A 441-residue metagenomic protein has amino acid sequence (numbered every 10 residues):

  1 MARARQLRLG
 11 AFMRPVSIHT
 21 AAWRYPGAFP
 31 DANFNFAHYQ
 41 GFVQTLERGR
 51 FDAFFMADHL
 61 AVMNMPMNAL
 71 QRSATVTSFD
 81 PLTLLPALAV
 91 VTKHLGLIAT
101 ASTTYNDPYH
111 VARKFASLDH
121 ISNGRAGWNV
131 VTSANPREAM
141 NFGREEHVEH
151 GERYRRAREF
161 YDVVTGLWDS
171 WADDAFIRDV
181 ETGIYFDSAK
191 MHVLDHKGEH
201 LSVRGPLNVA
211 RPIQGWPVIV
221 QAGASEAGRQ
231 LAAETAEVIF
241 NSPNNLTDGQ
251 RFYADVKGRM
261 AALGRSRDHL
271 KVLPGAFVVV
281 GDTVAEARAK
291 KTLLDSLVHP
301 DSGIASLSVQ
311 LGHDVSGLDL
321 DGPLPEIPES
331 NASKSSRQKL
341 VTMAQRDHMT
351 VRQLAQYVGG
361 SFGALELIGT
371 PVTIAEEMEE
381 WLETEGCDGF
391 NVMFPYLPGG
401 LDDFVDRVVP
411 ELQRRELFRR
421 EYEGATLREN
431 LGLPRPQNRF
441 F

Functional and structural regions predicted by a protein language model:
M1-V91, Q214-P217, L340, F441: N-terminal beta1-alpha1-beta2 module of alpha/beta enzyme domains
A2-A4, E47-R48, L85-K93, D119-R125 (+2 more regions): Acidic (Asp/Glu)-rich catalytic clusters
A2-I18, G151-Q214, T247-A254, G258-E380 (+1 more regions): An alpha-helical appendage that flanks or caps ligand/catalytic pockets
L7-A11, F54-M56, L95-A101, G124-V130 (+4 more regions): Hydrophobic faces of well-ordered beta-strands that scaffold small-molecule active sites in alpha/beta enzyme cores
L9, L46, R50, L88 (+9 more regions): Conserved, mostly hydrophobic/aromatic
G10-M13, A28-A37, A74, L84-L97 (+1 more regions): Hydrophobic, small-residue-rich alpha-helical packing segments that form membrane-like cores
A22-A37, T100-Y109, E145-H147, I213-E226 (+2 more regions): Active-site mouth loops of central-metabolism enzymes
A69-L97, A261-L263, L401-R420: Alpha-helix-loop-beta-strand connector modules within alpha/beta enzyme cores
